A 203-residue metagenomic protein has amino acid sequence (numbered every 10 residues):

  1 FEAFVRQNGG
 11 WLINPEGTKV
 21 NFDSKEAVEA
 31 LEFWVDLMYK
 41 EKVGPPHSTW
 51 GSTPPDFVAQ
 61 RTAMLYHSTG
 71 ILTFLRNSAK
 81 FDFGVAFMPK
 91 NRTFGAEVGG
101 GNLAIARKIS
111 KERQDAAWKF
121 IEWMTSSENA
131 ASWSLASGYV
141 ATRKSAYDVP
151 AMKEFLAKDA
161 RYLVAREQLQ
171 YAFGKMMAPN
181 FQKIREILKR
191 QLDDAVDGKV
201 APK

Functional and structural regions predicted by a protein language model:
F4-Q7, F74-N91, E154-A160: Ligand-binding "clamshell"
E16-H47: Glycine-centered hinge/linker elements that transmit conformational signals in sensory and ligand-binding systems
Y39, I121-S145: Periplasmic-binding protein-like
P45-A59, K90: Short helix-initiation/N-cap motifs at beta->coil->alpha
W50, H67-L72, P89, G101: Beta->alpha turn/N-cap motifs
A63-S68, G84: Paired acidic/hydrophobic, glycine-rich loop segments that form the ligand-binding mouth/hinge of periplasmic-binding
A86, L135-R190, D194: Long, aromatic- and glycine/proline-rich binding clefts that accommodate carbohydrate-like moieties
G99-E112: A bilobed periplasmic-binding-protein/Venus flytrap-type ligand-binding module shared by bacterial periplasmic
